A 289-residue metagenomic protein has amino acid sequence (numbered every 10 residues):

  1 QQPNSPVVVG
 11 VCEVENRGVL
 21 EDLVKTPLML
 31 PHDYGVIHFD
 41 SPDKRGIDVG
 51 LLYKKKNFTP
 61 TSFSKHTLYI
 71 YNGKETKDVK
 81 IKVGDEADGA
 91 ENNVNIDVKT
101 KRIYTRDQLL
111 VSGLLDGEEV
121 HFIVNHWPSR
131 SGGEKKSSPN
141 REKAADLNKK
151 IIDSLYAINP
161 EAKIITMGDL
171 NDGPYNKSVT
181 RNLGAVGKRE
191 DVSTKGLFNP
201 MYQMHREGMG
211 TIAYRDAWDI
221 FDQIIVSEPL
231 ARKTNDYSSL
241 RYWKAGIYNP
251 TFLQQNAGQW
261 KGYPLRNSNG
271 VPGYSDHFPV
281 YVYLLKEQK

Functional and structural regions predicted by a protein language model:
Q1-N4, N16-M29, N57, K150-P160 (+3 more regions): Sec-exported extracytoplasmic/periplasmic mature domains
N4-V8, P31-Y34, D116-V120, N159-K163: Loop/turn elements at helix/coil->beta-strand transitions in domains of secreted/extracellular proteins
V14, W127, D169-L170: Active-site metal-binding loops of divalent metal-dependent hydrolases
V14-G18, D22-E119: Structured beta-strand-rich core segments of catalytic domains in phosphoester-bond hydrolases
G18-D22, I47, N140-K143, L147-S154 (+2 more regions): Extracytoplasmic/secreted proteins, especially bacterial periplasmic and envelope-associated proteins
G18-D22, R45-D48, S131-E134, G173-S178 (+1 more regions): Extracytoplasmic/secreted cell-surface and envelope-processing proteins
I103, E142, D153-I164, D172-K289: Metal-dependent phosphoester-hydrolase catalytic domains
E118-N140: Active-site His/acidic residue clusters
